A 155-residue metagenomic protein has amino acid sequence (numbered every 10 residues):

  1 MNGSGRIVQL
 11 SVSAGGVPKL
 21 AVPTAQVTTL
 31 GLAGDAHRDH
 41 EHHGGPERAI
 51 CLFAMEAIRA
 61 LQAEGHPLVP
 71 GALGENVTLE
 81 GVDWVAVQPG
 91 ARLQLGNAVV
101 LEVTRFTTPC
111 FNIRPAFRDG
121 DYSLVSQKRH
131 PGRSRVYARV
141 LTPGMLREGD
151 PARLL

Functional and structural regions predicted by a protein language model:
M1-L155: Metal-cofactor-dependent catalytic cores
